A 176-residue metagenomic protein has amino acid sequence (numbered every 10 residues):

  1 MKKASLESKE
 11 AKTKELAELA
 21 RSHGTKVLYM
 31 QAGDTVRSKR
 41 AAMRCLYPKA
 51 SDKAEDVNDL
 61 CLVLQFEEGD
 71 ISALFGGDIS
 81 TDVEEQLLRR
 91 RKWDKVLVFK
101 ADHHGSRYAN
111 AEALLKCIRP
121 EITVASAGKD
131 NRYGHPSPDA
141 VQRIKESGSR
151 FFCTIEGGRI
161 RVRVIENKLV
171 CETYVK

Functional and structural regions predicted by a protein language model:
M1-K176: Non-globular, low-confidence helical/coil segments that flank catalytic cores
